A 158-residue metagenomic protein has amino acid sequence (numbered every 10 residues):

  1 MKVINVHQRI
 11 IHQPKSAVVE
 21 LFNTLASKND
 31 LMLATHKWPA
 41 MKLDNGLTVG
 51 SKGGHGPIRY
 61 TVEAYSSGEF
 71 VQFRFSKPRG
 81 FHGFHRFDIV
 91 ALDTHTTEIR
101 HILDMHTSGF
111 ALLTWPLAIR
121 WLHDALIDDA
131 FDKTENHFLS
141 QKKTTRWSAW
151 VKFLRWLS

Functional and structural regions predicted by a protein language model:
M1-L43, R155-S158: Hydrophobic ligand-binding cavity/cleft-lining segments
I4-V6, H55-Y60, F81-R86: Short, surface-exposed coil-to-beta transition loops
H12-S16, E63-G68, D88-E98: A short, structured loop/turn motif at beta-sheet edges
V18-K28, V62, V71-F73, I99-H101 (+1 more regions): Hydrophobic pocket/interface hotspot
G46-G54, Q72-P78: Short beta-strand segments that buttress and anchor functional surface loops
T61-E63, G68-S76, G80, R86: A contiguous binding-surface segment within folded domains or other stable secondary-structure elements
K77-N136, S140, T145-A149: Beta-strand/loop substructures that line and gate deep hydrophobic ligand-binding cavities in soluble
R146-S158: A short, hydrophobic/aromatic-rich structural module that often spans a beta strand with its adjoining loop
